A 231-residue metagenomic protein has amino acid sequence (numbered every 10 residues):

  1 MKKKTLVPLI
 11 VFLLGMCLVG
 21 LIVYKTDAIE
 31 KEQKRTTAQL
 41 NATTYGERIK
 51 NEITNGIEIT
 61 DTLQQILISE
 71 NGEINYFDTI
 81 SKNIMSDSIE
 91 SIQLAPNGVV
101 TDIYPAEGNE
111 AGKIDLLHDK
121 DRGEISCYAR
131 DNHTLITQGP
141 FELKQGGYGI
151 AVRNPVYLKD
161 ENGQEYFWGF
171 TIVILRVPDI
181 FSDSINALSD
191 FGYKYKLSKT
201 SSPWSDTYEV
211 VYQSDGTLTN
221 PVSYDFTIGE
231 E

Functional and structural regions predicted by a protein language model:
M1-K4, E32: Membrane-helix interfacial "entry" motifs
K2, T44-Y45, D160, P178: Serine/threonine-rich low-complexity intrinsically disordered regions
K4-P8, M16, D27, T219-E231: N-terminal membrane insertion elements
P8-G72: Juxtamembrane extracytoplasmic/periplasmic/luminal helical "stalk" adjacent to the first N-terminal
R35, Q39, I68-E231: Intrinsically disordered, low-complexity polar/acidic regions
